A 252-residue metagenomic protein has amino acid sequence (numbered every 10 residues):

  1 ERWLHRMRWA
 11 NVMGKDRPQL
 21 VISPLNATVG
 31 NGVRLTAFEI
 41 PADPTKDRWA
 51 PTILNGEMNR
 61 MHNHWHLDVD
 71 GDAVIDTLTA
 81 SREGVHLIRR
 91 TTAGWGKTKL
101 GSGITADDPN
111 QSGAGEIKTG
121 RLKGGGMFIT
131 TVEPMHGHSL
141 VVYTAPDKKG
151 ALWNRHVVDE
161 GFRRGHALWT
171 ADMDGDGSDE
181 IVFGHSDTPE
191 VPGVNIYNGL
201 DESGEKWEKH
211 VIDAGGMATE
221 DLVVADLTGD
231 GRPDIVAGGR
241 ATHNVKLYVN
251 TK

Functional and structural regions predicted by a protein language model:
E1-K252: Beta-propeller-forming repeat regions
